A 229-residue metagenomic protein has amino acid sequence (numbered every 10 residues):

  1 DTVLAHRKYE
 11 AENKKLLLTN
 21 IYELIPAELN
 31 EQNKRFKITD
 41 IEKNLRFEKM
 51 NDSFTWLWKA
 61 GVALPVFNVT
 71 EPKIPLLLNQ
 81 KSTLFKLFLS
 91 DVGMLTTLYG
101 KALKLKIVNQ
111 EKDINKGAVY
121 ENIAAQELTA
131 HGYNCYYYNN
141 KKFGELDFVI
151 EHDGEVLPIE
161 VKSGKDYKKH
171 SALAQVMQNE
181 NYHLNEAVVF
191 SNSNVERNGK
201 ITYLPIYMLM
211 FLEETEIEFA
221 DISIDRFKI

Functional and structural regions predicted by a protein language model:
D1-D153: Accessory nucleic acid-recognition modules appended to NTPase machines
L64, G93-T97, V161-S171: Short, basic, helix/turn surface patches
D91, K142-E145, H170, I224-I229: Nucleic-acid endonuclease domains
Y137, P158-V161: Short catalytic-loop micro-motif centered on adjacent basic/acidic residues
E155-L157, E186: Structural motif
S163-I206: Catalytic cores of nucleic-acid endonucleases
S193-I229: Domain-level recognition of nuclease-like catalytic cores that cleave nucleotide substrates
